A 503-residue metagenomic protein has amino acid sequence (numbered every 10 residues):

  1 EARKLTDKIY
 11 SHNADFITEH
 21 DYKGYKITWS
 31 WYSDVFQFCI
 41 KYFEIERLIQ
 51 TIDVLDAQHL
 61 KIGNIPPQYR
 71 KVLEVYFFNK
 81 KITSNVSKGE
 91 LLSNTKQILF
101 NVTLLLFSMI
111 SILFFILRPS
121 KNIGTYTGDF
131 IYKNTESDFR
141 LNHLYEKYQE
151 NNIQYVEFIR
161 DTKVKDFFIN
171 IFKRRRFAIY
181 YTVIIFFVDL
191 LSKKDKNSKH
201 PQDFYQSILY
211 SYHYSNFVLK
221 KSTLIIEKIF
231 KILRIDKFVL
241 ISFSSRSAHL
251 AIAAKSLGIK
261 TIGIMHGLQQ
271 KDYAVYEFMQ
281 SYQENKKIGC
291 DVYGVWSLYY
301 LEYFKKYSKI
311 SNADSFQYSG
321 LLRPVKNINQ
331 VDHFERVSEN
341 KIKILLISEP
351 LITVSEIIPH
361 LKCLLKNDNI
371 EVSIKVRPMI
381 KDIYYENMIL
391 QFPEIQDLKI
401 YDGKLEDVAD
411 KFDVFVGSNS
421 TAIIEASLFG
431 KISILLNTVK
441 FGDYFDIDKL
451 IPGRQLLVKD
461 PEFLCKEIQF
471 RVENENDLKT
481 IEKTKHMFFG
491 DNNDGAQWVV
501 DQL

Functional and structural regions predicted by a protein language model:
E1-L503: Catalytic-core helical/loop segments in enzymes performing group transfer/polymerization on anionic/lipid-linked
